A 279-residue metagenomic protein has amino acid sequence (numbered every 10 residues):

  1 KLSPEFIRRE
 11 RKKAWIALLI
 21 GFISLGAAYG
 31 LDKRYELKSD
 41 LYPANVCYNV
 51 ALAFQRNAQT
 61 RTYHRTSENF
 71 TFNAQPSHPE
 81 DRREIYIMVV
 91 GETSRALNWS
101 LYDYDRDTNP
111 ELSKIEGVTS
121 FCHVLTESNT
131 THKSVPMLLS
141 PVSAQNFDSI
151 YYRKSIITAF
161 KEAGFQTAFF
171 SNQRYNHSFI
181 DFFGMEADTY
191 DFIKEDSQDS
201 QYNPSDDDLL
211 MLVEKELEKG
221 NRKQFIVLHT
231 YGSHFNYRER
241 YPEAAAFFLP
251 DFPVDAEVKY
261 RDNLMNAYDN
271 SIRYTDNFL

Functional and structural regions predicted by a protein language model:
K1, G21-F22, T275-L279: Short, intrinsically disordered, charge-balanced linker/junction segments flanking boundaries in proteins
K1-L18: Cytosolic-side transmembrane helix boundary signature
G21-M88, T93-D255: Active-site-proximal alpha/beta segments of enzymes that process anionic O-linked groups
M211-K215, F252-L279: A long, amphipathic alpha-helix that forms part of the scaffold/cap immediately adjacent to metal-dependent active
